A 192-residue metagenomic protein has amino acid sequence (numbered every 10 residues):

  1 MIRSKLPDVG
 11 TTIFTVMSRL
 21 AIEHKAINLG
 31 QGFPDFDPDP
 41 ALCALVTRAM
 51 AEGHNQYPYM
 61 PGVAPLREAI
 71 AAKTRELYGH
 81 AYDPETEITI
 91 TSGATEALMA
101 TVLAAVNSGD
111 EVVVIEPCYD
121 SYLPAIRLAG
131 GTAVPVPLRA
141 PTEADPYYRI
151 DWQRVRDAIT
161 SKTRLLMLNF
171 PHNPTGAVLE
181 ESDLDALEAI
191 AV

Functional and structural regions predicted by a protein language model:
K5-G93, A100, D151-R154: N-terminal small-domain helix-loop-helix segment of the aminotransferase-like
M17, Y122, L187: Aromatic/hydrophobic pocket-lining residues that form π-stacking "cages" and hydrophobic walls in ligand
P34, T95, F170-N173: Short glycine-rich anion-binding loops that position phosphate/pyrophosphate groups of nucleotides and phosphorylated
A81-I88, S108-E111, K162: Short acidic capping loops at alpha-helix termini that bridge into adjacent secondary structure
V102-I126: Conserved PLP-anchoring active-site segment centered on the Schiff-base-forming lysine
L128-A133: A short helix-loop-beta submotif of the ANL/AMP-binding
V134, L138-V192: Active-site phosphate-binding strand-loop segment of PLP-dependent enzymes
